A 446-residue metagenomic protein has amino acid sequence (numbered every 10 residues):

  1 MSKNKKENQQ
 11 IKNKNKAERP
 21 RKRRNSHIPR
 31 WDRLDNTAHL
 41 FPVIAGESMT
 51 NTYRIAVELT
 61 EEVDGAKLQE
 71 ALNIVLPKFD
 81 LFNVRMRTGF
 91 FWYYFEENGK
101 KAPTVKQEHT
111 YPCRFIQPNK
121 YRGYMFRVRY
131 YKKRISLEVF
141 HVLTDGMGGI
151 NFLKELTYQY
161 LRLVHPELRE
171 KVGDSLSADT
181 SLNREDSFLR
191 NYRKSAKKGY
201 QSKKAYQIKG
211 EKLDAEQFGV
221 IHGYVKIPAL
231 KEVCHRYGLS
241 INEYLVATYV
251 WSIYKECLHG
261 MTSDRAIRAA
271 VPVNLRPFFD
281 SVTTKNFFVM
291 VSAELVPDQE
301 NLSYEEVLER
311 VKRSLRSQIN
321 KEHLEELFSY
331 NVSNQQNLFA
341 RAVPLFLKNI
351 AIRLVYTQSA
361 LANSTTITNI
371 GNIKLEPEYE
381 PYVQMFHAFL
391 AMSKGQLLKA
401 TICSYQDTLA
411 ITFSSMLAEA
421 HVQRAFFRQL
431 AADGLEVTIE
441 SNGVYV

Functional and structural regions predicted by a protein language model:
S2-F91, K100-R127, H222, Y254-V446: Acyl-thioester-dependent acyl-group transfer interface
S2-N36, Y131-R134, L143-N151, E155-E232 (+1 more regions): Non-catalytic, low-complexity flexible loops and terminal extensions
D64, D145, G149, I241-N242: Hydrophobic (often cysteine-bearing) scaffold residues that line and stabilize catalytic clefts of nucleotide/cofactor
M86-E96, M125, Y130-R134, R169-S175: Short, glycine/charge-rich beta-strand/loop segments that flank catalytic centers and engage negatively charged groups
H141, C234-N242: Alpha-helical hinge/cap motifs
L156, Y160, S252-C257: Hydrophobic recognition helices of helix-based DNA-binding modules
I241-V250: Short amphipathic alpha-helical segments
